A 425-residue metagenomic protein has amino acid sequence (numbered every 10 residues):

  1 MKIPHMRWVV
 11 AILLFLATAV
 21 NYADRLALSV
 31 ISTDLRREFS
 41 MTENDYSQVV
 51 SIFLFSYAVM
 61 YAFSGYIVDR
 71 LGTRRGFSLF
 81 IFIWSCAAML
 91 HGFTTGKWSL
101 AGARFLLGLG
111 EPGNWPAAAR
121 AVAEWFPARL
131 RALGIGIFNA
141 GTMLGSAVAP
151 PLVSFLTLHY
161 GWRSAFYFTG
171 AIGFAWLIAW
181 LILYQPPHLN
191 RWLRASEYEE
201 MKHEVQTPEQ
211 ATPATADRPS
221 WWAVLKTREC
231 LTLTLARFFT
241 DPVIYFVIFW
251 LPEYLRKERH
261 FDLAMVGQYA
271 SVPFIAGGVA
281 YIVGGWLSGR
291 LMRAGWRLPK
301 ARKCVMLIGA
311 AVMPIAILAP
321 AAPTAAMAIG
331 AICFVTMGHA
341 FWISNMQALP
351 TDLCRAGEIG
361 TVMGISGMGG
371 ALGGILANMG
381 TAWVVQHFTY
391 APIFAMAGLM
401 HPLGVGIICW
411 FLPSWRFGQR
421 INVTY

Functional and structural regions predicted by a protein language model:
L28-S29, K226-I282, W342-Q347: Extracytoplasmic gate region of multi-pass secondary transporters
S29-Y61: Extracellular/periplasmic helix-loop-helix junction of adjacent transmembrane segments in MFS-like secondary
S40, G72, F93-S99, G110 (+4 more regions): Helix-breaking motifs and short loop linkers at transmembrane-helix boundaries and internal kinks in secondary membrane
S51-Y66, S271-G284: Central cavity-lining transmembrane alpha-helices of secondary-active solute carriers, predominantly the Major
V59-W98: Conserved MFS/SLC helix-loop-helix module at the cytosolic interface between two early adjacent transmembrane helices
F82-T95, I308-P323: C-terminal ends and interior cores of transmembrane alpha-helices in multi-pass membrane transporters/permeases
A103-M143: Cytoplasmic helix-loop-helix junction between adjacent transmembrane helices in 12-TM secondary transporters
F138-R191: Helix-loop-helix hairpin linking two adjacent transmembrane segments in secondary transporters
